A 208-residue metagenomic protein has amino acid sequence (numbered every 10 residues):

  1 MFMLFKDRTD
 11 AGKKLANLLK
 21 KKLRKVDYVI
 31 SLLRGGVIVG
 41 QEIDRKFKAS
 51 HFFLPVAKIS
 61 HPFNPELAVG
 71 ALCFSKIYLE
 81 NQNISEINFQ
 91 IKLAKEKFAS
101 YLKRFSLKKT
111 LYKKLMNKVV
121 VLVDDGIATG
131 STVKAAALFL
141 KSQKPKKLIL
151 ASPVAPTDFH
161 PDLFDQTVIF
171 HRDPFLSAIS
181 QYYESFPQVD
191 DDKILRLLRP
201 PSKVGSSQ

Functional and structural regions predicted by a protein language model:
M1-Q208: PRPP-associated nucleotide enzymes
